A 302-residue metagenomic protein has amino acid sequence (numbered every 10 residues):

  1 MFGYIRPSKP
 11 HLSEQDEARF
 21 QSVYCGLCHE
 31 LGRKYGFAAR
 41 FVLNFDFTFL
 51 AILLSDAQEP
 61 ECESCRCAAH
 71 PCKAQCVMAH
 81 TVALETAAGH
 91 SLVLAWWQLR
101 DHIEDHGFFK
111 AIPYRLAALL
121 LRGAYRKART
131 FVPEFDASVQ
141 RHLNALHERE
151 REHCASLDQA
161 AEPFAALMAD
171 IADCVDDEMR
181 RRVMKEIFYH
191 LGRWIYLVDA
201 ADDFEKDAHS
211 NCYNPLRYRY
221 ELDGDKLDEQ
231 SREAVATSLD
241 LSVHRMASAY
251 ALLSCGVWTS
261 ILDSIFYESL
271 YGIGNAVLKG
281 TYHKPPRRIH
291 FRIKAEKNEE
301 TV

Functional and structural regions predicted by a protein language model:
M1-E186, R193, L197-R232, A236-D240 (+7 more regions): Acidic catalytic motifs of isoprenoid enzymes
D263-E268: A glycine-rich phosphate-binding loop feature that marks nucleotide/adenosyl-phosphate handling sites
Y282-V302: Mixed-charge, low-complexity intrinsically disordered regions
